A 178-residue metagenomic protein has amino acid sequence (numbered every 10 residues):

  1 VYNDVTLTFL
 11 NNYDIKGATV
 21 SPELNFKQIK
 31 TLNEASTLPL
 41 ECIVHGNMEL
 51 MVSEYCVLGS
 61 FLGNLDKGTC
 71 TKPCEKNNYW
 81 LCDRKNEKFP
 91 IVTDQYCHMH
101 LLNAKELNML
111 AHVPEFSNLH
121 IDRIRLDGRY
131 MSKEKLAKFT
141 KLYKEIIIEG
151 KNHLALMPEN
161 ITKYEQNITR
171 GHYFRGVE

Functional and structural regions predicted by a protein language model:
V1-F9, Y13-E178: Active-site pocket-lining/capping segments in soluble small-molecule metabolic enzymes
